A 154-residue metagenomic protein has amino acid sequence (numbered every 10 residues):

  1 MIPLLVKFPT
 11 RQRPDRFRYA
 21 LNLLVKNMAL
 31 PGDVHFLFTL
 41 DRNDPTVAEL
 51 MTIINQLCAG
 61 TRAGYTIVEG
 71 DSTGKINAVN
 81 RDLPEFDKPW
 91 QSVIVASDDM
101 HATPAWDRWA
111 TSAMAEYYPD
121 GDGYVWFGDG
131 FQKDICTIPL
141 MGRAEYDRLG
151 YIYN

Functional and structural regions predicted by a protein language model:
N22-D33: Short, acidic, metal-binding catalytic loop of nucleotide-sugar glycosyltransferases
G32-P45, I67-G70: Short beta-strand/loop segment that forms part of the nucleotide-sugar
F38-T52, M100-H101: A conserved acidic beta->alpha catalytic loop
G70-A78: A short, glycine-/small-residue-rich helix N-cap motif at loop->alpha-helix starts within glycosyltransferase
N80-S92: Active-site nucleotide-sugar/metal-binding loop of Leloir-type enzymes
W90-H101: Short beta-strand-to-loop acidic/aromatic patch adjacent to the donor-nucleotide binding site
M100, P104-I138, A144: Conserved donor NDP-sugar-binding/catalytic core segment of glycosyltransferases
R143-N154: Aromatic-glycine-rich donor-binding/catalytic loop that engages nucleotide-sugar donors across glycosyltransferases
